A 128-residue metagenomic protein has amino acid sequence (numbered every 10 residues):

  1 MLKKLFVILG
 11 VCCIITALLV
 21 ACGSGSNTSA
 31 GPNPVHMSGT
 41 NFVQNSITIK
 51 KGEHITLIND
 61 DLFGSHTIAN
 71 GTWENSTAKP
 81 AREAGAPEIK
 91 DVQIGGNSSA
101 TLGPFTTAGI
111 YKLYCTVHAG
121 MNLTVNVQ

Functional and structural regions predicted by a protein language model:
M1-L9: Bacterial N-terminal signal peptides that target proteins for export
L2, L18, C22-Q128: Extracytoplasmic copper-binding redox domains, predominantly the cupredoxin/blue-copper superfamily
L9-L18: Bacterial N-terminal signal peptides
